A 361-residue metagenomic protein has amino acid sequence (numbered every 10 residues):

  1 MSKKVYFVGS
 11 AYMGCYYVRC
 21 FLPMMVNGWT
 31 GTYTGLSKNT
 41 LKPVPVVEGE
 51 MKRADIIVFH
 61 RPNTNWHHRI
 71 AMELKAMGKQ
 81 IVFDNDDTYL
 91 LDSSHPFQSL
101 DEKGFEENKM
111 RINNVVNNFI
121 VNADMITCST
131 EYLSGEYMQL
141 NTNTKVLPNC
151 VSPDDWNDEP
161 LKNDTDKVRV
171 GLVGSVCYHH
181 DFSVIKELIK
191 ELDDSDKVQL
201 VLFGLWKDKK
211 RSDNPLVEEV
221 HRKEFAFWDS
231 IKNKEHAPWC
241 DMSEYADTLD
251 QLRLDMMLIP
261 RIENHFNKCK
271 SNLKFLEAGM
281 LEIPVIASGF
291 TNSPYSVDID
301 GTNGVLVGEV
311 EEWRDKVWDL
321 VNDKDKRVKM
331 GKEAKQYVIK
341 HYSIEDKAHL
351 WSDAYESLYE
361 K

Functional and structural regions predicted by a protein language model:
M1-N63, H67: N-terminal pre-catalytic "stem/leader" segment of glycosyltransferase-like enzymes
A11-V26, Y33, C150-D158, N163-T248: Conserved catalytic-core segment of nucleotide-activated headgroup transferases in glycan assembly
E48, K52, N65, M72-A76 (+2 more regions): Membrane-proximal helix-turn-helix segments that form the acceptor-binding/catalytic region of lipid-linked
V121-D158: Donor nucleotide-sugar binding/catalytic pocket of nucleotide-sugar-dependent glycosyltransferases
H180, C240-E277, I286-V297: Nucleotide-sugar-dependent
D298-E311, D319-D325: Conserved acidic donor-binding segment of nucleotide-sugar-dependent glycosyltransferases
D319, K326-H341, L350-D353: A short, well-ordered alpha-helix in the C-terminal region of glycosyltransferases
I344-K361: C-terminal alpha-helical cap of glycosyltransferases
